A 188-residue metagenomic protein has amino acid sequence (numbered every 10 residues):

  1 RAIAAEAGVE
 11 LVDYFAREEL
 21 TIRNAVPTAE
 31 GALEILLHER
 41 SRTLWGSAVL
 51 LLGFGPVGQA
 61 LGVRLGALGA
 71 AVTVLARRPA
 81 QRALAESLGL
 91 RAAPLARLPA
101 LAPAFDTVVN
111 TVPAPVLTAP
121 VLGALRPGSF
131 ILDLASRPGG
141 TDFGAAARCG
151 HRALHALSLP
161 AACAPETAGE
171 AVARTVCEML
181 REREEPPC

Functional and structural regions predicted by a protein language model:
R1-L20, L134-E184: Rossmann-fold NAD(P)-binding glycine/threonine-rich loop
V9, G69-A71, L90, H151: Short phosphate-binding/catalytic loops that engage adenosine nucleotides
E18-L37: A glycine-rich, Thr/Ser-enriched phosphate-binding loop motif common to dinucleotide/cofactor-binding enzymes
E39-L44, G123: Glycine-rich helix-loop-beta junction characteristic of Rossmann-like nucleotide cofactor-binding loops
W45-G66: Glycine-rich adenosine-cofactor-binding loop
V57, A80-Q81, R137: Conserved Rossmann-like nucleotide-cofactor binding loop
L68-L88: NAD(P)-binding Rossmann-fold cofactor-contacting core
A85-A162: Rossmann-like adenosine-cofactor binding region
